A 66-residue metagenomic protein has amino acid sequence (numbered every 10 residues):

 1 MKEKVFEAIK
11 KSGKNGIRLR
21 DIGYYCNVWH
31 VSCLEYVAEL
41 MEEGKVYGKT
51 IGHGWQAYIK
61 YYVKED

Functional and structural regions predicted by a protein language model:
M1-F6: Short, leucine-enriched amphipathic alpha-helices that occur as contiguous helical runs
I9-G13: Short helix-to-turn junction characteristic of helix-turn-helix DNA-binding domains, especially the helix
N15-Y25: Short acidic, hydrophobic short linear motifs in intrinsically disordered regions
N27, M41, A57-I59: Short secondary-structure boundary/hinge segments and terminal tails
N27-E39: Short amphipathic alpha-helical interaction segments
M41-I51: A short, conserved structural fragment
K49-D66: Short, cationic-aromatic polyanion-contact patches
